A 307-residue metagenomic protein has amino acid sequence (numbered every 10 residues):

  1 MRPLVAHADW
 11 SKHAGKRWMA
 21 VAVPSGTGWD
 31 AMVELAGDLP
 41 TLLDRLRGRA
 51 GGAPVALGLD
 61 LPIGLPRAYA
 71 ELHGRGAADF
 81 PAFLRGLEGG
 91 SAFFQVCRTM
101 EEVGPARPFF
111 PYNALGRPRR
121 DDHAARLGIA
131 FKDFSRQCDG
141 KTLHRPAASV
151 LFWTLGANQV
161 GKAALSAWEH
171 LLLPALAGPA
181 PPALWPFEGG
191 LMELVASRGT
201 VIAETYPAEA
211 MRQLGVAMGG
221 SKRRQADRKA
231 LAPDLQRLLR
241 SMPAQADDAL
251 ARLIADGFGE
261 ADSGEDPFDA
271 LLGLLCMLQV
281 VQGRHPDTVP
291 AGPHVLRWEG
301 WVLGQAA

Functional and structural regions predicted by a protein language model:
R2-A6, W10-A307: RNase H-like (RuvC/DEDD) metal-dependent nuclease/polynucleotide-processing core
